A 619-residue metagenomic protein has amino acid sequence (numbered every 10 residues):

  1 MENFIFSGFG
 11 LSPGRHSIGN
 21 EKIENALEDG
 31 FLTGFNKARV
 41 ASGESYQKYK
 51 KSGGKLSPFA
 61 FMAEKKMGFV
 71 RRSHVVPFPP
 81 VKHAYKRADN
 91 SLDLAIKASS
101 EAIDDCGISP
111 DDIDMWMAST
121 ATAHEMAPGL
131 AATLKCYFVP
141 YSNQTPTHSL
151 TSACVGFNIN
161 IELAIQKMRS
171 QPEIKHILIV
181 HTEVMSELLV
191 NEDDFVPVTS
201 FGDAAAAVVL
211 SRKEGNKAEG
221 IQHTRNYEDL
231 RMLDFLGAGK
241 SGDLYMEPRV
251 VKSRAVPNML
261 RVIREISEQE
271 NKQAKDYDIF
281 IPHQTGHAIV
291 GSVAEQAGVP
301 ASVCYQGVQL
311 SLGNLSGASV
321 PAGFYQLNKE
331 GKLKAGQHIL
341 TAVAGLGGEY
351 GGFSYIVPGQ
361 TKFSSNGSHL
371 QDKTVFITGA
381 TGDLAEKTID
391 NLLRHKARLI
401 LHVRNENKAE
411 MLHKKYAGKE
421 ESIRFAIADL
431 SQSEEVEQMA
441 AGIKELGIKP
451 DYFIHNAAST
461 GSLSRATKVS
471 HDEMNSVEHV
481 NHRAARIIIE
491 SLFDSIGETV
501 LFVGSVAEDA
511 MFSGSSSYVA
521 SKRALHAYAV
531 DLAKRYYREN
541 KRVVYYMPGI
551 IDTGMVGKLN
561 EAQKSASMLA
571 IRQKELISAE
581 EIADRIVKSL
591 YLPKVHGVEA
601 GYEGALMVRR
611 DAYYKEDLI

Functional and structural regions predicted by a protein language model:
M1-N90, D193-S253, P257, R261 (+1 more regions): Condensing-enzyme catalytic core mediating Claisen C-C bond formation in acyl metabolism
L92, I96, T122-A123, C136 (+3 more regions): Claisen-condensing/thiolase-fold acyl-transfer catalytic domains that form or cleave C-C bonds in fatty acid
T147, T467-R486, L525: Catalytic Tyr-X3-Lys loop
T378, P450-A458, N481, F502 (+1 more regions): Rossmann-fold scaffold of SDR-type NAD(P)-dependent oxidoreductases
T381-G382: Conserved glycine-rich cofactor-binding loop
A458-N475, G514-S517, G557: Conserved mid-core segment of classical short-chain dehydrogenase/reductases
T499-A524, A529-V530, K534-Y537, I550: Catalytic loop of short-chain dehydrogenase/reductase
Y545, E561-D617: C-terminal helical subdomain
